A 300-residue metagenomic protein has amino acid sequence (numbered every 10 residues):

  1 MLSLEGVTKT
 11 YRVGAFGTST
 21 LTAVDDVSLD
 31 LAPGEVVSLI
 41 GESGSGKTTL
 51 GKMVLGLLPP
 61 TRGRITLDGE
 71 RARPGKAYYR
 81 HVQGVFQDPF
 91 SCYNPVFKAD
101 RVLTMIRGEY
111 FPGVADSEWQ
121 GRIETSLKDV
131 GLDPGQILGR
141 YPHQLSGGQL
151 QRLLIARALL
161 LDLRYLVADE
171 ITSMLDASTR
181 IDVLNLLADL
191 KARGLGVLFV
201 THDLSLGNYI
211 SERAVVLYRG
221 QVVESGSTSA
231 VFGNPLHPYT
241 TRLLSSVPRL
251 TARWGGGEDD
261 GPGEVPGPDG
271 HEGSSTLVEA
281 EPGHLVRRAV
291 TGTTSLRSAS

Functional and structural regions predicted by a protein language model:
A15-T18, E70-Q83, F97, R101 (+3 more regions): ABC ATPase NBD coupling module
L55: Helix-to-loop junction immediately C-terminal to a conserved catalytic motif
Y141-L145, Q149: Conserved ABC ATPase signature
L160-R164: A short, proline-enriched helix->beta-strand linker immediately N-terminal to the Walker B motif in ABC-type P-loop
G207-Y209: A short, surface-exposed alpha-helical micro-motif characterized by mixed small hydrophobic and charged/polar residues
S227-A299: Charged, flexible cofactor/metal-binding loops and thiol motifs
